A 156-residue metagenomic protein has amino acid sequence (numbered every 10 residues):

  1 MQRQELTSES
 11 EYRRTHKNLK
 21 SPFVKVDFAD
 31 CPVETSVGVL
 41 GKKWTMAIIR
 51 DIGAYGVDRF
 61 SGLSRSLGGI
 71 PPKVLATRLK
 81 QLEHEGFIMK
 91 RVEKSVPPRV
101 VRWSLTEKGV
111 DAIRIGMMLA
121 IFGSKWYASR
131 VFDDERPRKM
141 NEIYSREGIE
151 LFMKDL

Functional and structural regions predicted by a protein language model:
M1-L19, S66-R78: Membrane-interacting alpha-helical segments
L6-N18, D30, E107, I113-L156: Amphipathic alpha-helical dimerization/coiled-coil segments that flank or bridge DNA-binding/regulatory modules
V24-V26: Acidic, metal-coordinating catalytic segment for phosphate/diphosphate chemistry, firing primarily on the Nudix
A29-V74, K80, V100-R102: N-terminal helix-turn-helix DNA-binding core of bacterial DNA-binding proteins
G53-G62, G86-F87, A120-S124: A short beta-strand-loop micro-motif that forms or neighbors metal/cofactor- and ligand-binding patches at active-site
Y55, P97, D111: Glycine-/small-residue-rich active-site loops that bind phosphorylated ligands and cofactors
S66, S95-V96, D133: Conserved beta-strand edge residues that scaffold enzyme active sites
E83-V100, S104: Beta-hairpin "wing" of winged helix-turn-helix
